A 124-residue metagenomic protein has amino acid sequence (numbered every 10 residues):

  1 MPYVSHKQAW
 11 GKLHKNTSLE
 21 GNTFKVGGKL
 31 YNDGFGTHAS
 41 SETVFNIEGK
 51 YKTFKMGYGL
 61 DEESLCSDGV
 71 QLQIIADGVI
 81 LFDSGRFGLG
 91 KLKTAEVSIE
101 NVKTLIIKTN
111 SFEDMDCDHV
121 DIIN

Functional and structural regions predicted by a protein language model:
M1-N124: Gly-Asp-aromatic-enriched flexible segments
